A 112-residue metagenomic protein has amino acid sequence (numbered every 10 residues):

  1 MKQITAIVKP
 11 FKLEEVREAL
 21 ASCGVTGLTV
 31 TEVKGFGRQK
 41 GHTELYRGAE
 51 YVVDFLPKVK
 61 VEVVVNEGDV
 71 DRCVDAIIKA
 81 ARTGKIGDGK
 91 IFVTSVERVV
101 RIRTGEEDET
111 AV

Functional and structural regions predicted by a protein language model:
M1-V112: Positively charged, small/polar-rich N-terminal and surface patches that mediate targeting and assembly and bind
